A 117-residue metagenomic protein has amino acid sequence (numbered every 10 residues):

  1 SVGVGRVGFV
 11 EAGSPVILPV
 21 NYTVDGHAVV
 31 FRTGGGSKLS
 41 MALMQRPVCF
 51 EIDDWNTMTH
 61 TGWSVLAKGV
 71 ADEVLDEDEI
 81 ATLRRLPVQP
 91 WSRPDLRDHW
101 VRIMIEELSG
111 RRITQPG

Functional and structural regions predicted by a protein language model:
S1-V2, L43: Soluble sensory domains of the PAS superfamily and closely related sensory modules
V2-G34: Short beta-strand segments
G3, E11, G35-S37, D54-N56 (+1 more regions): Short, well-ordered turn and helix-capping elements at secondary-structure junctions
V4, I17, A28, P47 (+2 more regions): Intrinsic-disorder/low-complexity, polar/charged segments enriched in Ser/Thr/Lys/Arg/Asp/Glu/Gln
G13, S37-L39, G117: Short, surface-exposed beta-strand-loop junctions and turns on beta-sheet-rich folds
P15-V16, A42-L43, H60-W63: Short glycine/proline-enriched turns and hinge-like loops at secondary-structure junctions
N21-T57: A short mixed-secondary-structure module that forms the rim of ligand-binding clefts
C49, D54-G117: Charged, gly/pro-rich active-site loop segments
